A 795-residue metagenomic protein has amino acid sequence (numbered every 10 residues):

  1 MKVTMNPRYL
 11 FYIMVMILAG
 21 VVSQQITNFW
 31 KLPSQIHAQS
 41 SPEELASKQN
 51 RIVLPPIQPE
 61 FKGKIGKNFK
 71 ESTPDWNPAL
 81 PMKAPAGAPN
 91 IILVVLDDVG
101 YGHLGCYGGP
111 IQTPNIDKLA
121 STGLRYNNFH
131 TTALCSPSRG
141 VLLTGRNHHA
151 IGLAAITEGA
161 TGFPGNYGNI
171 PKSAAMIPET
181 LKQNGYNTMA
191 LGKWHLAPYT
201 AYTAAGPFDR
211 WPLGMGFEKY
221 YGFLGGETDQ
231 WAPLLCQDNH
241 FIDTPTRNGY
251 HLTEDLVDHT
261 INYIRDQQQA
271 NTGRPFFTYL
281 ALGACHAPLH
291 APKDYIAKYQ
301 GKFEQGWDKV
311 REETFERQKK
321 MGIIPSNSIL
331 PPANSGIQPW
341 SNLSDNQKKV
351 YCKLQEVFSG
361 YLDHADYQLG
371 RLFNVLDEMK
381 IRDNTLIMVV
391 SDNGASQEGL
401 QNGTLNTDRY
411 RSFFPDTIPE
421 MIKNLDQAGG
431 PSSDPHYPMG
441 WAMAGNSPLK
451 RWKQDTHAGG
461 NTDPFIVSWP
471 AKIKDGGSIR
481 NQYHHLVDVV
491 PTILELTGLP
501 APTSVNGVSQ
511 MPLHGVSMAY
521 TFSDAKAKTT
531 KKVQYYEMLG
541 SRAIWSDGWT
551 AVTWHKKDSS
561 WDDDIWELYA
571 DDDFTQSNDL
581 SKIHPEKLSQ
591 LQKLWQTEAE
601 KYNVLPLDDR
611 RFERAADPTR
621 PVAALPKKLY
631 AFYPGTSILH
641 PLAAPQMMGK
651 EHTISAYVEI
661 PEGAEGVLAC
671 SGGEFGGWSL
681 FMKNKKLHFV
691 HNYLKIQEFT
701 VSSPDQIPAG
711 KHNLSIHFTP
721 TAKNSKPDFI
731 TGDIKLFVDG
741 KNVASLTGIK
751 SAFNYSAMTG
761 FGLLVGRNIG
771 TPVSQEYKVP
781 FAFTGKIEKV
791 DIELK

Functional and structural regions predicted by a protein language model:
N6, F11, I17-D562, F574-K593 (+6 more regions): Formylglycine-dependent sulfatase
A232-Q237, E567-Y569, F689, I734-L736: Short polybasic amphipathic segments
T278, F465-V467, I544, E567-L568 (+3 more regions): Short beta-strand motif preference
W469, D571, D791-K795: Short beta-strand-to-coil "C-cap" segments at the C-terminal boundary of structured domains/repeats, marking
D564-I565, L588, Q596-L605, D609-A615: Middle-to-C-terminal accessory/interaction subdomains
H584, S589, K593-A599, N603 (+1 more regions): Extended recognition patches within non-cytosolic domains
P606-K795: Extracellular glycan-associated modules
